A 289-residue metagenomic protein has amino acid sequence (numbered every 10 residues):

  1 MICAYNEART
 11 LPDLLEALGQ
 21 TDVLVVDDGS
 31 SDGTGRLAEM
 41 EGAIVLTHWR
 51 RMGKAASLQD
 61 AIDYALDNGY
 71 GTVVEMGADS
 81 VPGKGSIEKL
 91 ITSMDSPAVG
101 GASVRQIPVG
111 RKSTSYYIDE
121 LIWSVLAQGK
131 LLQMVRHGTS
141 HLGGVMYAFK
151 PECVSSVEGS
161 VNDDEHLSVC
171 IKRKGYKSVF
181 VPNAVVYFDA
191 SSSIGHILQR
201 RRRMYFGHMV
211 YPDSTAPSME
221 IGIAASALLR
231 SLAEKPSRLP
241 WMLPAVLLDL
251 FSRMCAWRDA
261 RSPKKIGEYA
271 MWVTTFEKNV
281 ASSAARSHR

Functional and structural regions predicted by a protein language model:
N6-Q20: Short, well-formed alpha-helical segments that are part of the catalytic scaffolds of diverse glycosyltransferases
R9-D13, D32-M40: Acidic helix N-cap motif at the loop->helix transition within catalytic regions of sugar-transfer enzymes
A17, D27-G35, R50, S80-V81: A conserved acidic beta->alpha catalytic loop
G35-Y64: Conserved donor nucleotide-binding strand/loop of the catalytic core
A56-S57, S93-F149, C153, R202-Y205: Long helical/loop segments within the catalytic core of UDP-sugar-dependent glycosyltransferases, especially the large
Y70-D79: Short beta-strand-to-loop acidic/aromatic patch adjacent to the donor-nucleotide binding site
M94, S103, I107-I122, E158-G222: Catalytic donor/gating beta->alpha subdomain of glycosyltransferases that bind UDP-sugars
F206-R289: Terminal low-complexity segments of carbohydrate-biosynthetic enzymes
